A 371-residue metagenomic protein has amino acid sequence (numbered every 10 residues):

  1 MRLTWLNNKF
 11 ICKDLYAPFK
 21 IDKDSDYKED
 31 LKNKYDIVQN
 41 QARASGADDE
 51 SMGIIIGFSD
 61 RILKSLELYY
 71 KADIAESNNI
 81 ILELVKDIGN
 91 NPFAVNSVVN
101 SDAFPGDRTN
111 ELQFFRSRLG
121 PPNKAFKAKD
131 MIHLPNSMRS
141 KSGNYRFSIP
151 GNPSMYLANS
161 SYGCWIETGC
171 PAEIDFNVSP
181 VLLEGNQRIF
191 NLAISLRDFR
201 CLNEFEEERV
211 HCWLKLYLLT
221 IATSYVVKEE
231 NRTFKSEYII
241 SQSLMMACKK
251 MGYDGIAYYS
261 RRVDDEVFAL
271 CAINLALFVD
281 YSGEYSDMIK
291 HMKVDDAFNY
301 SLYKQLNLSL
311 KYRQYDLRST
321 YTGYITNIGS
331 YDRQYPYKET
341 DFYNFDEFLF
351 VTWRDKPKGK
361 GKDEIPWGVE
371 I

Functional and structural regions predicted by a protein language model:
M1-E111, R116-P121, K127-R139, P171 (+1 more regions): Active-site and NAD+-binding cores of ADP-ribose-processing enzymes
N123-E173: Short N-terminal edge-element motif at the start of the domain
